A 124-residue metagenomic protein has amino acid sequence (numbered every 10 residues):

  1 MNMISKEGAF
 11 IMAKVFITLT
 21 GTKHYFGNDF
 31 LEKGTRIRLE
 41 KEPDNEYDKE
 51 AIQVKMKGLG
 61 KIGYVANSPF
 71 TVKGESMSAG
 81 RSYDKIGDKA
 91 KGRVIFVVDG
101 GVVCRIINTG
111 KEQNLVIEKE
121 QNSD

Functional and structural regions predicted by a protein language model:
M1-D124: Conserved active-site motif detector
